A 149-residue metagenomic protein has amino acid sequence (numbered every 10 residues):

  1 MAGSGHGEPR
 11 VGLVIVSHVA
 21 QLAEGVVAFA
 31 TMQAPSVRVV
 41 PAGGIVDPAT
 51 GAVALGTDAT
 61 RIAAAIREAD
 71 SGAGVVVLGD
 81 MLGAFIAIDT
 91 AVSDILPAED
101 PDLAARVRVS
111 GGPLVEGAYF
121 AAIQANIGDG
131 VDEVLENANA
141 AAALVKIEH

Functional and structural regions predicted by a protein language model:
M1-H149: N-terminal loops that bind phosphate or other acidic moieties and the adjacent beta-alpha structural core
